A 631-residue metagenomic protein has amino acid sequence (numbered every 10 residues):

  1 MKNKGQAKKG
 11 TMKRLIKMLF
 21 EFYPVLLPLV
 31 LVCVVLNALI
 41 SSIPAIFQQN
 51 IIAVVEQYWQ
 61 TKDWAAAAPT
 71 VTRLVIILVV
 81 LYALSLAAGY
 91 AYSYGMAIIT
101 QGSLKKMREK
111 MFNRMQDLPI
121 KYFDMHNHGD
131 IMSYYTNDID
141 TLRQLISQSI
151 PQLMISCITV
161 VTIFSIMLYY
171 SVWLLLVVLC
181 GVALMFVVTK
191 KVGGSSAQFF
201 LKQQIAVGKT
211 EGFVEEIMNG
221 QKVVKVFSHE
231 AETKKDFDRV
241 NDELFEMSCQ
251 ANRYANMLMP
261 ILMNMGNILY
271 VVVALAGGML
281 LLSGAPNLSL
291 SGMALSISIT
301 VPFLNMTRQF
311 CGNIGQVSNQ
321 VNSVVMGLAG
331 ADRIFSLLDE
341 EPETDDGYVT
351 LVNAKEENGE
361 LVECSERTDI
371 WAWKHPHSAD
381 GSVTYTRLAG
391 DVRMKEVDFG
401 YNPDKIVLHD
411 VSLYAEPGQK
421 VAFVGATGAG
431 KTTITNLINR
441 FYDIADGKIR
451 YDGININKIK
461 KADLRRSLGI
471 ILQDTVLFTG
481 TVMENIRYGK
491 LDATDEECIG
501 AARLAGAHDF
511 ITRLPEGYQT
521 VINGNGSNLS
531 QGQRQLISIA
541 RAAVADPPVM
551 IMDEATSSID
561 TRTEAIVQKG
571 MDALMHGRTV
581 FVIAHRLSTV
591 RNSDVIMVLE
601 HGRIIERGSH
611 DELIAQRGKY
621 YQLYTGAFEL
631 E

Functional and structural regions predicted by a protein language model:
M1-S41, E56-L74, Y92-M96, T100 (+9 more regions): Membrane-integrated ABC transporters
K2-K8, I40-E56, Q60, L81-H128 (+10 more regions): Juxtamembrane helix-loop junctions of ABC transporter transmembrane domains
E21-P24, I120-K121, I139-I146, I150 (+6 more regions): An intracellular "coupling" helix at the cytosolic face of ABC transporter transmembrane type-1 domains
F22, L26-L39, Q148-K202, L275-L295: Transmembrane helices of ABC transporter permease
L27-A91, L168-W173, L275, S283-A294: Transmembrane helix-loop-helix hairpins at lipid-water interfaces of multipass membrane proteins, especially the type-1
Y58-W59, I166-C180, Y254-D332, L337-E341 (+1 more regions): Helix-loop-helix
W64, A354-E631: ABC-type nucleotide-binding domain
V80-T100, P151-I158, V177-Q203, I217 (+4 more regions): Alpha-helical transmembrane segments of multi-pass membrane proteins
